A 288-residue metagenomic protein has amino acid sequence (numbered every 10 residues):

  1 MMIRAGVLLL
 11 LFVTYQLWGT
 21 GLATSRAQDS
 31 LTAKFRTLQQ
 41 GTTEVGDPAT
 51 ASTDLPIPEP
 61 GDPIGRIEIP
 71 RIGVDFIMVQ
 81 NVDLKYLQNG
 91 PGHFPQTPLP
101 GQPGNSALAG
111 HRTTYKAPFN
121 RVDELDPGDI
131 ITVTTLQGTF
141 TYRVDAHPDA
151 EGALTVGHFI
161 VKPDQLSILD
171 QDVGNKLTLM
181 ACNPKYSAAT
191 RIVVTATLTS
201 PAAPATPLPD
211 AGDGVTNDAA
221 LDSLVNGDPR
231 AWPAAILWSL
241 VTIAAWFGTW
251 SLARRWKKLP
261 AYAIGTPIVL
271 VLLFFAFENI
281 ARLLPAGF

Functional and structural regions predicted by a protein language model:
M1-M2: Membrane interfacial helix-start segments of signal peptides and signal-anchor transmembrane helices
G6-Q16, V271-E278: Helical transmembrane-bundle signal
L10-P58, D210-N226, L283-F288: N-terminal hydrophobic targeting segments that direct proteins to the cell envelope
V13, E68-I69, Q80, G110 (+2 more regions): Hydrophobic side chains in beta-strands
G46-F94: Extended boundary segments
E59-G61, I69-R71, L99-G101, D170-V173 (+1 more regions): Extracellular/periplasmic catalytic domains that process cell-envelope and extracellular macromolecules
F94, P103-S106, R112-S251: Extracytoplasmic/periplasmic soluble domains downstream of a signal peptide or transmembrane helix
L240-F288: Alpha-helical transmembrane segments forming the membrane-embedded cores of inner-membrane proteins across
